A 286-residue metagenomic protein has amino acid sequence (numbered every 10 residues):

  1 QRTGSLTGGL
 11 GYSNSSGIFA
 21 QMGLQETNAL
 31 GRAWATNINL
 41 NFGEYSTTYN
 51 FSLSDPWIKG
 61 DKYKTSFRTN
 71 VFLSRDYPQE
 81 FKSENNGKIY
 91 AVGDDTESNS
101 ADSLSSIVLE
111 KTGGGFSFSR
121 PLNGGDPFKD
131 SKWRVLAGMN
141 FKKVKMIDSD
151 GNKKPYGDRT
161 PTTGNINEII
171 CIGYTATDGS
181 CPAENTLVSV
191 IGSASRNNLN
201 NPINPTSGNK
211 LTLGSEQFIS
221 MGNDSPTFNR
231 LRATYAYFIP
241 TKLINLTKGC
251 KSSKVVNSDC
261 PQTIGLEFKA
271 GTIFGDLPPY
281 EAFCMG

Functional and structural regions predicted by a protein language model:
Q1-N201, N209-K210: Gram-negative/organellar outer-membrane beta-barrel architecture
S13-S15, N152-G286: C-terminal outer-membrane beta-barrel translocator/porin domains of Gram-negative envelope proteins and their
